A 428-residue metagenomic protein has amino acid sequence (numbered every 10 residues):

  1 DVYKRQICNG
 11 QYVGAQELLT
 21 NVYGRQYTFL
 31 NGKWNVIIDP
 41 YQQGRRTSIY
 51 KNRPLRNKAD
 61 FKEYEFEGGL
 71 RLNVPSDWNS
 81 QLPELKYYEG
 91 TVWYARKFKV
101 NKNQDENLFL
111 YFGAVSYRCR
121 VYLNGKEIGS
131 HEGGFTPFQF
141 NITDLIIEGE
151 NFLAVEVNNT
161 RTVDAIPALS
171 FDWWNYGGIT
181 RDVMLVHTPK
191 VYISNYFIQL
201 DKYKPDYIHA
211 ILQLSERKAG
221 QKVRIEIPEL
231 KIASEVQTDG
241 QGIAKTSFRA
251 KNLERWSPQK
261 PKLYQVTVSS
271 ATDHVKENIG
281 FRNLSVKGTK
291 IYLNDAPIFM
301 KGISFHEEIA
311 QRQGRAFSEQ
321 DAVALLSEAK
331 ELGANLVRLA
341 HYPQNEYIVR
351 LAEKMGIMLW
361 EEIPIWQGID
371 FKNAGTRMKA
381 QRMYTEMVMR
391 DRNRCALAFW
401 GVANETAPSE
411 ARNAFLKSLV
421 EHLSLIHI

Functional and structural regions predicted by a protein language model:
D1-Q6, I426-I428: Conserved small/polar residues in nucleotide/adenosyl-binding loops
K4-S80, F152-E156, T160-T162: Accessory carbohydrate-binding/adhesion or oligomerization-edge regions at the termini of glycan-active proteins
G14-N21, I37-Y41, E84-L85, E89-Y192 (+4 more regions): Accessory beta-strand-rich segments of carbohydrate-active enzymes
F29, E89-K97, N107-F109, P137 (+5 more regions): Intrinsic-disorder/low-complexity, polar/charged segments enriched in Ser/Thr/Lys/Arg/Asp/Glu/Gln
P75-K99, D105-F112, S116-L123, G129 (+2 more regions): Active-site-adjacent substrate/metal-binding segments within catalytic domains of carbohydrate-active enzymes
I147-E150, E216-S285: Extended acidic/polar, glycine-enriched regions that form or flank non-catalytic beta-rich accessory modules
K190-R217: Surface beta-strand/loop "capping" patches
T385, K417-L425: Catalytic-core region of carbohydrate-active enzymes that cleave or remodel glycosidic bonds
